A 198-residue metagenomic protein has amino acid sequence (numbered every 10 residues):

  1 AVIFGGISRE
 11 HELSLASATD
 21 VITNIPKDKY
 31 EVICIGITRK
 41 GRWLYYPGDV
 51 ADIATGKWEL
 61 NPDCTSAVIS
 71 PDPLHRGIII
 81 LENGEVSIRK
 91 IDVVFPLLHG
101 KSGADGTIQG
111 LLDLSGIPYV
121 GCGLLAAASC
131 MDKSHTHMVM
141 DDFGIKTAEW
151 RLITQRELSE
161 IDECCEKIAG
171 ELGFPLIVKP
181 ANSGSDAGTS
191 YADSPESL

Functional and structural regions predicted by a protein language model:
A1-I3, S8-R9, A16-T19, G84-I88 (+1 more regions): Active-site nucleotide/adenylate-binding loops and adjacent lid/helix of ATP-dependent enzymes
A1-I3, Y30-I33: Hydrophobic, aliphatic-enriched repeat segments that assemble into extended interaction scaffolds in large eukaryotic
G6, V32, P47-G48, G121 (+2 more regions): Intrinsically disordered, low-complexity regions enriched in small/polar residues
L15-T19, K27, I33-Q155: Conserved N-proximal alpha/beta basic substrate-recognition cap immediately N-terminal to, or forming the N-lobe
D28-K29, L172: Residues at helix C-cap/C′ positions in short coil/turn segments immediately following an alpha-helix
